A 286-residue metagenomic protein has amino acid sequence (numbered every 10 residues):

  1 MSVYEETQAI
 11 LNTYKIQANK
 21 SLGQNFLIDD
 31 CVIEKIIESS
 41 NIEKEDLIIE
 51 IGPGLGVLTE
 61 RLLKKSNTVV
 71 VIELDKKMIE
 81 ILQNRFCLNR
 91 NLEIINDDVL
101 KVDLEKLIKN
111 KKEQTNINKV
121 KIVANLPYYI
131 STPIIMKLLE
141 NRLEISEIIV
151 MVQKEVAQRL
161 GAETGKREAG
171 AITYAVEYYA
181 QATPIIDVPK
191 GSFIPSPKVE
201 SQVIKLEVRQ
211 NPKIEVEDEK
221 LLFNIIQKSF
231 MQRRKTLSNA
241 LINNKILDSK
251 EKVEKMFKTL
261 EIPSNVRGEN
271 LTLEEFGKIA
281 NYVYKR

Functional and structural regions predicted by a protein language model:
M1-K228, K258, E269, K278 (+1 more regions): Catalytic cores of RNA-modifying enzymes
V208, K228-R286: C-terminal lobe and adjacent flexible extensions of AdoMet/dcAdoMet transferase-like proteins
